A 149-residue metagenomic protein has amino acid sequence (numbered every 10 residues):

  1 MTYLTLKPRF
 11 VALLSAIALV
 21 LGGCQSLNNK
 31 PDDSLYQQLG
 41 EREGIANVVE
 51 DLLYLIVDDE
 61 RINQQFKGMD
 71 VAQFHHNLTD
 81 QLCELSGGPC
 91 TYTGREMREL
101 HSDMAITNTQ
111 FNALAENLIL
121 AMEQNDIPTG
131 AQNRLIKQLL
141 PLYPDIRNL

Functional and structural regions predicted by a protein language model:
T2-L14: Bacterial N-terminal signal peptides that target proteins for export
V20-G23: C-terminal motif of bacterial Sec signal peptides marking the signal peptidase cleavage site
Q25-N28: Bacterial signal peptide processing site
K30, S34, V57, R61 (+3 more regions): Residue-level signal for pocket-adjacent positions within structured domains
D32-L35, L39-D80, Q124, G130 (+1 more regions): Post-signal-peptide N-terminal segment of Sec-exported extracytoplasmic proteins
R61-I62, T91, L142-L149: Secretory-pathway/luminal and periplasmic proteins that interact with or process carbohydrate-rich
V71-F74, L78-Y143: Compact alpha-helical subdomains of small soluble proteins
